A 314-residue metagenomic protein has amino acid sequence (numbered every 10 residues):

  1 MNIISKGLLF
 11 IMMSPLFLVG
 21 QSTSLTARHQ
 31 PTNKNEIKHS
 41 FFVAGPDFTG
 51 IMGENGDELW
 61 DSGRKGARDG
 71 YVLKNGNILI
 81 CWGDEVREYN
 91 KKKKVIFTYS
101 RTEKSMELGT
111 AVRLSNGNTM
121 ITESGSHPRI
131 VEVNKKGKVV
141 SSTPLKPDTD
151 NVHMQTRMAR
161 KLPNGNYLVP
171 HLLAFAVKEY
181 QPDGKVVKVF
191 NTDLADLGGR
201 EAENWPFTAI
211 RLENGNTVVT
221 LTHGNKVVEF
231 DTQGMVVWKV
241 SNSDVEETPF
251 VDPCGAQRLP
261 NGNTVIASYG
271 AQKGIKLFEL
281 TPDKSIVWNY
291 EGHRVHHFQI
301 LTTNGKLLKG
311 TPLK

Functional and structural regions predicted by a protein language model:
M1-G7: Positively charged n-region of N-terminal signal peptides that target proteins for export
G7-V19: Bacterial N-terminal signal peptides
T23-K314: Histidine-/acidic-rich catalytic cores in large beta-rich domains
